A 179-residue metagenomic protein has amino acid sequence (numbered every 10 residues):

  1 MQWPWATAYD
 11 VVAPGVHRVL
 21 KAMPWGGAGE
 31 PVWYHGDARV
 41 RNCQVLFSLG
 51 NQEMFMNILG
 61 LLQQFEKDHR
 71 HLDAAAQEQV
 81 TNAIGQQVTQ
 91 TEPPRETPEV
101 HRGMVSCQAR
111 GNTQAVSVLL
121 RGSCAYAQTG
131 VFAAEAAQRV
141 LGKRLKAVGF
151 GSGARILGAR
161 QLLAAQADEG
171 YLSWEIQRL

Functional and structural regions predicted by a protein language model:
M1-L179: C-terminal catalytic/substrate-binding lobe primarily of soluble NAD(P)-dependent oxidoreductases
